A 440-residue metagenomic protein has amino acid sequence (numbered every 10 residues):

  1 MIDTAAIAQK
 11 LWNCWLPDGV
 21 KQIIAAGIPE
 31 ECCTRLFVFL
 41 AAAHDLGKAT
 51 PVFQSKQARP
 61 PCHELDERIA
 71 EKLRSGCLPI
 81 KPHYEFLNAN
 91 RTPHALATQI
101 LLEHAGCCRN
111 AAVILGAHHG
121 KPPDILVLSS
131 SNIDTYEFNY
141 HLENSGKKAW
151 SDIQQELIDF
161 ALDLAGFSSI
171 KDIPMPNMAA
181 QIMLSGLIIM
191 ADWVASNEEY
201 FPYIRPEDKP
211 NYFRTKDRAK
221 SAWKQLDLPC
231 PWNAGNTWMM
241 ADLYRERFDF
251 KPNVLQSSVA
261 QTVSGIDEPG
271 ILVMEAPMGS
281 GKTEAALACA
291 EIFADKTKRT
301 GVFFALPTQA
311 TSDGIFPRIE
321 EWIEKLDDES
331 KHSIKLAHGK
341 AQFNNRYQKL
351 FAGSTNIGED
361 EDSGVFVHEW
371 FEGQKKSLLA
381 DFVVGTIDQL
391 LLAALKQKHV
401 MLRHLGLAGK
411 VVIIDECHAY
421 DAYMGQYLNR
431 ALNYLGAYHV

Functional and structural regions predicted by a protein language model:
M1-G235: Accessory nucleic-acid engagement/destabilization modules that flank
W238-E275: Conserved pre-motif I regulatory segment
D267-V273, R299-G301, L379, V440: Pre-Walker A (Motif I) flank of P-loop NTPase domains
E268-A290, Y420-D421: Walker A/P-loop
T283-K298, R318, N433-Y434: Walker A/P-loop NTP-binding motif
G301-E324, L336-Q342: Conserved Walker A/P-loop ATP-binding site and its immediately adjacent core in helicase/helicase-like ATPase domains
D327-A393: Inter-Walker segment of RecA-like/P-loop motor cores
M401-Y438: SF2 helicase catalytic motif II
